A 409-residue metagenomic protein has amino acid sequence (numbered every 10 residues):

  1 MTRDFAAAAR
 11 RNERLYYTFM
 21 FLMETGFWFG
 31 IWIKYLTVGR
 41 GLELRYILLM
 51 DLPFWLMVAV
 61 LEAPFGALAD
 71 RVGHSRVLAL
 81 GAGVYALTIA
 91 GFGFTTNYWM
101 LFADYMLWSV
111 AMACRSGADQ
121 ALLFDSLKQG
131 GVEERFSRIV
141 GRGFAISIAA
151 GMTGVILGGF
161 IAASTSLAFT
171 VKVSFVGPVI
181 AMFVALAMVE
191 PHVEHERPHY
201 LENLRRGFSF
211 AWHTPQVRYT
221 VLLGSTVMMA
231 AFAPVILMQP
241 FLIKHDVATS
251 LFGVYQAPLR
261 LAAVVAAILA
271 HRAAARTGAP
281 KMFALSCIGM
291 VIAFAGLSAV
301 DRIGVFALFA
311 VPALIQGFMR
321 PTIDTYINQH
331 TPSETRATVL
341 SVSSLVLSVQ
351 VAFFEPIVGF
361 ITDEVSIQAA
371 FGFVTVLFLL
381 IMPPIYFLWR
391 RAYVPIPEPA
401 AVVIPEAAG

Functional and structural regions predicted by a protein language model:
M1-R10, V189-L222, I404-A407: Juxtamembrane intracellular "pre-TM" segments in multi-pass secondary transporters
T2-V60, T214-L259: Helix-loop boundary and gating motifs at the non-cytosolic
V58-T96: Conserved MFS/SLC helix-loop-helix module at the cytosolic interface between two early adjacent transmembrane helices
V60-G73, A162, V265-A279, T362-D363: Helix-to-loop junctions at the C-terminal end of transmembrane segments in multipass secondary transporters
G83-N97, I288-D301: C-terminal ends and interior cores of transmembrane alpha-helices in multi-pass membrane transporters/permeases
M106-I148: Cytoplasmic helix-loop-helix junction between adjacent transmembrane helices in 12-TM secondary transporters
S174-H199, Y386-P399: Helix-loop junctions on the cytosolic side of multi-pass membrane transporters, especially the intracellular loop
P280-I323: C-terminal transmembrane helical hairpin of 12-TM major facilitator-type secondary transporters
